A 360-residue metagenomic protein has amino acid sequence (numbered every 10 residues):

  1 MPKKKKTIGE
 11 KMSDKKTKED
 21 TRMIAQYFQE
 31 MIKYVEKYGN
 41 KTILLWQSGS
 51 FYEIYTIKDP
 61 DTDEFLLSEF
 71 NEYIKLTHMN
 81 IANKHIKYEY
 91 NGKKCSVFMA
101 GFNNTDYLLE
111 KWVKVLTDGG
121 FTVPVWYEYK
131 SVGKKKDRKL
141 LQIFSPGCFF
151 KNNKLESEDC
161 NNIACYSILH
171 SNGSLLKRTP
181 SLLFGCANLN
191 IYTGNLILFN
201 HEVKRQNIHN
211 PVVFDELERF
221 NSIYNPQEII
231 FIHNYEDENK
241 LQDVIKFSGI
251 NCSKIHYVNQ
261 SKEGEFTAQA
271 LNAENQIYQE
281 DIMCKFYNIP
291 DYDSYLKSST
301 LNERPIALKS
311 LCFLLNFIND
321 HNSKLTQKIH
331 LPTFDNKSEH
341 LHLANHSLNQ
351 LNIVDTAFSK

Functional and structural regions predicted by a protein language model:
P2-K360: Basic, polar low-complexity surface loops/patches
